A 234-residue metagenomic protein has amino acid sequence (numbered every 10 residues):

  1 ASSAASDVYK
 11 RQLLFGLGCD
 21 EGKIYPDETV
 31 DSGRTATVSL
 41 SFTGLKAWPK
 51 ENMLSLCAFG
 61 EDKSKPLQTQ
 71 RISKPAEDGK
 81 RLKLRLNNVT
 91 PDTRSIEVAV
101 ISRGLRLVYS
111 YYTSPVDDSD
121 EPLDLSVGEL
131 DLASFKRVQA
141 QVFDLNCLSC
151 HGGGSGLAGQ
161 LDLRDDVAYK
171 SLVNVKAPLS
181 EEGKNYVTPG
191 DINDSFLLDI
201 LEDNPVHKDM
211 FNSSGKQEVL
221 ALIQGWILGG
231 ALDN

Functional and structural regions predicted by a protein language model:
A1-A5, Y9-Q12: Single conserved hydrophobic/aromatic residue that forms the stacking wall/gate of nucleotide- or nucleobase-binding
L17-L82, V89-N234: Aromatic- and Gly/Pro-enriched helix-to-coil junctions and flexible linker segments
